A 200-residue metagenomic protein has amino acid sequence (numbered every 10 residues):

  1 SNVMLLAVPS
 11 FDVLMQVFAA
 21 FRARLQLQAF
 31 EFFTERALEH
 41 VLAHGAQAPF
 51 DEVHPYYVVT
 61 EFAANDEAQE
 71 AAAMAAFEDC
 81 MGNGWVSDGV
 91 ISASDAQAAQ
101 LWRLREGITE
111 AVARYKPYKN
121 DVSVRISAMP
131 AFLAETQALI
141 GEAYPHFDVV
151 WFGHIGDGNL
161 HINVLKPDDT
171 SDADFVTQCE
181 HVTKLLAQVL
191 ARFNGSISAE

Functional and structural regions predicted by a protein language model:
S1-E200: Noncatalytic alpha-helical scaffold of FAD-dependent oxidoreductases
